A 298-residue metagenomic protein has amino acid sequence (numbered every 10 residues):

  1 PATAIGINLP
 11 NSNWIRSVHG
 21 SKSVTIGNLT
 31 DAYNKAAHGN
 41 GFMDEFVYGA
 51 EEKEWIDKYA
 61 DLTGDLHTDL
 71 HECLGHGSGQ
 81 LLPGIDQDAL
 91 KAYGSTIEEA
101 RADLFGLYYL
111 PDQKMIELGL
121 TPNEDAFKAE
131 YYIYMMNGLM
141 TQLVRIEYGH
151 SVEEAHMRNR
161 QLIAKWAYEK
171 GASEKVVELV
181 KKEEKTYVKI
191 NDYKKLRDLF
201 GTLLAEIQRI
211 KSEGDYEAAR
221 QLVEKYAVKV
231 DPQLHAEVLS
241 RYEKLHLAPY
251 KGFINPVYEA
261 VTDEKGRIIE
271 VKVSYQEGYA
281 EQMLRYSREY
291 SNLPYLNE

Functional and structural regions predicted by a protein language model:
P1-E54, A60: Contiguous, non-catalytic segments that form substrate-binding/exosite surfaces or channel walls
P1-N8, S12, V180-E298: Non-catalytic terminal regions of proteins
A37-G49, E72-I85: Active-site-adjacent bridging/hinge elements
Y59, T63, S95-E99, K128 (+1 more regions): Solvent-exposed, acidic/flexible segments
T63-Q80, A102-D103, L107: Active-site recognition of the HExxH zinc-binding catalytic motif
G79-A100: Post-HEXXH active-site segment of zinc metalloproteases
S95-D112: An active-site-proximal "capping" alpha-helix that borders the catalytic cofactor pocket
L107-I210: Long, well-structured alpha-helical subdomains associated with metal-dependent extracellular/ecto-lumenal hydrolases
